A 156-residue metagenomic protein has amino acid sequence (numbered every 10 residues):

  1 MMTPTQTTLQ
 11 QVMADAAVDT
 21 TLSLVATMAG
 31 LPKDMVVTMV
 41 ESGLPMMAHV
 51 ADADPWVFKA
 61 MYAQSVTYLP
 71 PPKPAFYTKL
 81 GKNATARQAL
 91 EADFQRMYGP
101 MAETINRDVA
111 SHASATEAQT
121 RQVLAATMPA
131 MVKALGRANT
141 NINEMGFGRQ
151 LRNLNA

Functional and structural regions predicted by a protein language model:
M1-A156: A structural "flexibility-hinge" signal
